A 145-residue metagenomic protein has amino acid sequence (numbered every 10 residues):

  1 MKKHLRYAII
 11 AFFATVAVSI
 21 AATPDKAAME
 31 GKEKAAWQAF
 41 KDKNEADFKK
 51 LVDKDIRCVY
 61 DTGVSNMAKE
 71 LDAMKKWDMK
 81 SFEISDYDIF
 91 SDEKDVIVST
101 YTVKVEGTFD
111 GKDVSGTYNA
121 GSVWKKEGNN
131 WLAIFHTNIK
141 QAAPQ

Functional and structural regions predicted by a protein language model:
M1-I9: Bacterial N-terminal signal peptides that target proteins for export
A14-L51, P144-Q145: Short, low-complexity N-terminal intrinsically disordered segments enriched in polar/charged residues
E33, F40-N44, V52-I56, Y60 (+3 more regions): Sec/Tat-exported extracytoplasmic proteins
A36, D47-F48, I56, E70 (+2 more regions): Hydrophobic pocket/interface hotspot
K49-E83: Short solvent-exposed beta->alpha transition segments
V52, T62-G63, D88, E93 (+3 more regions): A mature extracytoplasmic/lumenal domain signature
D72-V114: Surface-exposed, charged secondary-structure patches
T117-P144: Short beta-strand edge/turn micro-motifs at domain boundaries
